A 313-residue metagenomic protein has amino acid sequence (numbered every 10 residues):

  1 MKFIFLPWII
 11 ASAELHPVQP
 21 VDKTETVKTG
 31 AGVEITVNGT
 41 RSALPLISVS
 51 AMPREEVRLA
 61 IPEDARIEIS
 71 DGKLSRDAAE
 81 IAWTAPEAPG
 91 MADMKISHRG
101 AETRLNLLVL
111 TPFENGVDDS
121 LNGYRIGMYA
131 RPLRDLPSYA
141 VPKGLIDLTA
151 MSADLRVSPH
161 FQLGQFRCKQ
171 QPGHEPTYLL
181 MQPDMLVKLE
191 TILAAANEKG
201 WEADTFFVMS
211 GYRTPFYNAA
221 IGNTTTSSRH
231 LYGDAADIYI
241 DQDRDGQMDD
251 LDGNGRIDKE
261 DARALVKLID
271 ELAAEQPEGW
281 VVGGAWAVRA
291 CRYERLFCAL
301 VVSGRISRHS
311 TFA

Functional and structural regions predicted by a protein language model:
M1-P7: Sec-dependent signal peptide recognition, specifically the positively charged N-region followed immediately by
I10-D119: Beta-strand-enriched, solvent-exposed domains that form extended recognition/catalytic surfaces
V18, L108-D119, D184, E190-E198 (+1 more regions): An N-terminal domain-start capping segment
A85-Q165: Non-catalytic propeptide/linker segments at domain boundaries
P142-E202: Active-site acidic/histidine clusters and adjacent loop/turn architecture that either coordinate catalytic ions
K188-N223: Extended, low-complexity, intrinsically disordered C-terminal regulatory tails of eukaryotic serine/threonine kinases
T226-A313: Catalytic cores and adjacent binding grooves of peptidoglycan-active enzymes
